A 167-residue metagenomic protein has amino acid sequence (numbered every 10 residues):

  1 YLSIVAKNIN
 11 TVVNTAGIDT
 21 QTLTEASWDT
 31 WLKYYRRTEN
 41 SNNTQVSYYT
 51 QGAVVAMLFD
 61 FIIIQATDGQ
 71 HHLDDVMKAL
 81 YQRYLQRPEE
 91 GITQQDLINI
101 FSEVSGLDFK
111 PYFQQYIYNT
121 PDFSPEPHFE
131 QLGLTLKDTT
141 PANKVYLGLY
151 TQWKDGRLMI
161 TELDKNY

Functional and structural regions predicted by a protein language model:
Y1, V5, G52-V55, F59 (+6 more regions): Stable alpha-helical elements in mature extracytoplasmic
Y1-A53, A66, Y84-R87: Acidic/His/Gly-enriched intrinsically disordered linker/tail segments that often contain short helix/coil "MoRF-like"
N8, V12, V55-I62, A66 (+5 more regions): Generic, well-ordered alpha-helical scaffold segments in large soluble proteins
T30, T44-Q45, M77-L80, D108-Y112: A general marker of short, structured functional hotspots
R36-E39, M77-Y81, T93: General secondary-structure edge motif
G69: Catalytic core of tubulin tyrosine ligase-like
Q86-Y167: Beta/coil-rich, acidic/histidine-enriched accessory regions frequently appended to metallopeptidases
